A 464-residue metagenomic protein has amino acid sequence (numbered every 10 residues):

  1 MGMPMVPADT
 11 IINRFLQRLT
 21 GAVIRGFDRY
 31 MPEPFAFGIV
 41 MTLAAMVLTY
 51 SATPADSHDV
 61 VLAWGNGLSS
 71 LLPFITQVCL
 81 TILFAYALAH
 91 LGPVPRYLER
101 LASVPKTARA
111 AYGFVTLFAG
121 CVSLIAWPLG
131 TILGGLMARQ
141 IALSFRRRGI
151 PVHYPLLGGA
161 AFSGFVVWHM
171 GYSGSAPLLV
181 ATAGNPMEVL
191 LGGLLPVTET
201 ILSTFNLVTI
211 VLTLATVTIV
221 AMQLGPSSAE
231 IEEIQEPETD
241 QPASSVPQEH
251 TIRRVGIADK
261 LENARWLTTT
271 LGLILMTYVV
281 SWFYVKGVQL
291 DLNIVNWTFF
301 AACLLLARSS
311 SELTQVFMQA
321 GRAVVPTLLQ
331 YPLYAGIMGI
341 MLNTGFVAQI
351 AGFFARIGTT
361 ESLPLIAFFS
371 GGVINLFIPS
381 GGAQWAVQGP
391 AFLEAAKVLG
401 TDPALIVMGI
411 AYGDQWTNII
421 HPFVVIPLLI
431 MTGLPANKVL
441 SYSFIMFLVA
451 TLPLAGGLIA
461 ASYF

Functional and structural regions predicted by a protein language model:
M1-L83, L202-L212, I219-Q330, M446-T451 (+1 more regions): Hydrophobic transmembrane alpha-helices of multi-pass small-molecule transporters
L19-V23, D59-W64, A89-P105, Q140-P151 (+3 more regions): Flexible loop linkers connecting adjacent transmembrane helices in multi-pass alpha-helical membrane transporters
M31-E33, L68-I75, S103-F114, R147-L156 (+4 more regions): Membrane-interfacial loop-to-helix junctions in multi-pass transporters
P54-N66, E188-P196, V285-Q289, N343-R356: Membrane-interface helix termini and inter-helical loops of multi-pass transporters
I75-R96, V122, L129: Juxtamembrane transmembrane-helix boundary signature
V104-M137, L329-T344, A355-E394, V398-L399 (+1 more regions): Hydrophobic alpha-helical transmembrane segments of multi-pass integral membrane proteins, predominantly secondary
A108-S123, R148-S173, G192-T198, E361-N375 (+1 more regions): Alpha-helical transmembrane segments of multi-pass membrane proteins
A138-E232, V424-G457: Membrane-core helix-loop-helix motifs of multi-pass transport proteins
